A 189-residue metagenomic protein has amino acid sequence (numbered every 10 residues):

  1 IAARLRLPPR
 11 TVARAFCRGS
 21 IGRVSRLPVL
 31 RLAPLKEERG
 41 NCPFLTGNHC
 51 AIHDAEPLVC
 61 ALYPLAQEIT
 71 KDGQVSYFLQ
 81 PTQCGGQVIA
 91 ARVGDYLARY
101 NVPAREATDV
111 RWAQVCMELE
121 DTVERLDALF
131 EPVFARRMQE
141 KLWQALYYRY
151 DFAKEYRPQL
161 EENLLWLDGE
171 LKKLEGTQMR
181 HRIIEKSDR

Functional and structural regions predicted by a protein language model:
A3-R189: Short loop/turn segments that flank or connect secondary-structure elements
